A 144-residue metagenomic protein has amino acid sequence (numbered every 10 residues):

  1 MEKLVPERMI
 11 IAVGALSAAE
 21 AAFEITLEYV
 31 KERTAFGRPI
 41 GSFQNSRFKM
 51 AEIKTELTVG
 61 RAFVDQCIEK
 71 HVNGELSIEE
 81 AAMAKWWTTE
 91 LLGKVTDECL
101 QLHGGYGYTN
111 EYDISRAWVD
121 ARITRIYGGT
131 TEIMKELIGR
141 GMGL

Functional and structural regions predicted by a protein language model:
E2-L144: Alpha-helical interface subdomain recognition
